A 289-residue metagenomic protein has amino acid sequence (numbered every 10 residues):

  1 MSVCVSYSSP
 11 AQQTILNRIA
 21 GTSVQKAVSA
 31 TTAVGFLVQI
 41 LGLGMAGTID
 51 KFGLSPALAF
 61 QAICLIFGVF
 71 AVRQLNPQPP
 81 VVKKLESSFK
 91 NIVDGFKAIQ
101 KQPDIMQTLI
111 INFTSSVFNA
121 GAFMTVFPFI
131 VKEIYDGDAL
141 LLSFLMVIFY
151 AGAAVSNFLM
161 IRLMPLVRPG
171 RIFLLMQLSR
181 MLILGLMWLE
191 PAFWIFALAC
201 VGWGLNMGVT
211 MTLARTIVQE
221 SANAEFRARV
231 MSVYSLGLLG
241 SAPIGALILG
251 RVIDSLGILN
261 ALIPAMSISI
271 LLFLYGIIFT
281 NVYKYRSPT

Functional and structural regions predicted by a protein language model:
M1-T48, T108, S116, A120 (+3 more regions): Substrate-agnostic recognition of the 12-TM MFS/MFS-like secondary transporter fold
S2, K26-P80, L140-S143, V147 (+2 more regions): Hydrophobic alpha-helical transmembrane segments
Y7, I49, C64-F67, A71 (+5 more regions): Hydrophobic residues within membrane-embedded alpha-helical segments of Major Facilitator Superfamily
G21, Q100-K101, N119, K132: Residues at helix-coil transition
A46, D50, G68-R73, N119 (+4 more regions): Structural signal for membrane-spanning alpha-helices in multi-pass inner-membrane proteins, emphasizing helix cores
L58, V93, Q100, F127-T289: C-terminal transmembrane bundle of multi-pass solute transporters/carriers
A71-K84, G208-I217: Juxtamembrane interface at the ends
P77-I110: Juxtamembrane intracellular "pre-TM" segments in multi-pass secondary transporters
